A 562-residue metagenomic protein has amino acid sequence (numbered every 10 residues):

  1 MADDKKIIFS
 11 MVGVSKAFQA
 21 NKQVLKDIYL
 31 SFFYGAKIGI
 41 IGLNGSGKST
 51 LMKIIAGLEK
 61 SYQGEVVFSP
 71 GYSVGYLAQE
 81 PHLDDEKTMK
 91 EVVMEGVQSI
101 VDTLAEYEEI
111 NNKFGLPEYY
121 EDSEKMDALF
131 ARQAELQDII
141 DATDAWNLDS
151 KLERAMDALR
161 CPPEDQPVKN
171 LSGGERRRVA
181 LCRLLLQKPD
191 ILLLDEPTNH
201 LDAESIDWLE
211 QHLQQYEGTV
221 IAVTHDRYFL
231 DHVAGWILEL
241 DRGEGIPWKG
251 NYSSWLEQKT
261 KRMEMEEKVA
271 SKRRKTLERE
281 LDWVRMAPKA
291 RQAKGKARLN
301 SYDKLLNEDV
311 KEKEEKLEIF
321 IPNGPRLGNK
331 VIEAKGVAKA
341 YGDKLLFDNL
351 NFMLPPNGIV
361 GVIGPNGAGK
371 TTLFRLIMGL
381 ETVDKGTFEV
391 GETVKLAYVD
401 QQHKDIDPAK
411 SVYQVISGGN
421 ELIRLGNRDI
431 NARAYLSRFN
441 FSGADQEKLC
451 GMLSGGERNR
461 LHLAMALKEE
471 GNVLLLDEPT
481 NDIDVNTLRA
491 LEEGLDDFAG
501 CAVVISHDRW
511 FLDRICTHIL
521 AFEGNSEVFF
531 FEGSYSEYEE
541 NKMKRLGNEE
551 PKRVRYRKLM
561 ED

Functional and structural regions predicted by a protein language model:
M1-S271, E315, P322-D562: ABC ATP-binding cassette signature C-motif
Q258-R291, G295-S301, L305-E312: Intracellular alpha-helical coupling/juxtamembrane segments of multi-pass membrane proteins
